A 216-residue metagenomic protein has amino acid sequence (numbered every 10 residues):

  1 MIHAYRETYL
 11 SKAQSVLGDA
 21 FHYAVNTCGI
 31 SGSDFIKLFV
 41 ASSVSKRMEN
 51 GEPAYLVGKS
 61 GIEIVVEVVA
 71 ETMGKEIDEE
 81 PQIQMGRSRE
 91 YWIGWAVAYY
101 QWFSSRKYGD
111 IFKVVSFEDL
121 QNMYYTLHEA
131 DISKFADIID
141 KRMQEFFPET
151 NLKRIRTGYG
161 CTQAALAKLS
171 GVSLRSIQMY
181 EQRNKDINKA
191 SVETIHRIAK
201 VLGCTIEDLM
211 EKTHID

Functional and structural regions predicted by a protein language model:
M1-F103, F135-I138: C-terminal alpha-helical interaction appendages
A24, Q163-A167: Short alpha-helical "recognition helix" segments of helix-turn-helix
V65-M73, V192-D208: DNA major-groove recognition helix of helix-turn-helix/homeodomain DNA-binding modules
I138-G160: A short, Lys/Arg-rich alpha-helix, primarily the initiator
L152, L166-A167, I177-Y180, L209: Conserved hydrophobic/aromatic packing and binding residues within compact polymer-binding modules
T162, S173-S176, S191, T205: Short coil turns linking two alpha-helices in DNA-binding domains
V172-N188: Recognition helix of helix-turn-helix/homeodomain-like DNA-binding domains that insert into the DNA major groove
M210-D216: Short, charged recognition helix plus adjacent turn of helix-turn-helix-like nucleic-acid-binding domains
